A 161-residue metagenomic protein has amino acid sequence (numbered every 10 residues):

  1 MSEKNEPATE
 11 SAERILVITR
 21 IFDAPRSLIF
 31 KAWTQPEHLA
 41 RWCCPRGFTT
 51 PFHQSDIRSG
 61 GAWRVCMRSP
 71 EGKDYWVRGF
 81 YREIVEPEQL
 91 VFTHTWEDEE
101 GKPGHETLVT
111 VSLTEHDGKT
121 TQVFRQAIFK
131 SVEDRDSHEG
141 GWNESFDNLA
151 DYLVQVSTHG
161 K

Functional and structural regions predicted by a protein language model:
M1-T49: Hydrophobic ligand-binding cavity/cleft-lining segments
E13-T19, R26, A62, W76 (+3 more regions): Intrinsic-disorder/low-complexity, polar/charged segments enriched in Ser/Thr/Lys/Arg/Asp/Glu/Gln
V17, E37-D74: Short beta-edge strand/loop motif at the mouth of beta-sheet-based domains
R20, F52-S55, V77-E83, T107-T114: Hydrophobic/aromatic beta-strand elements that line small-molecule binding cavities or substrate pockets in beta-rich
R26-S27, D56-R58, R82-Q89, S112-T121: A short, structured loop/turn motif at beta-sheet edges
I29, L39, W63, Y81 (+4 more regions): Hydrophobic pocket/interface hotspot
F52, Y152-K161: Short, highly charged C-terminal tails/helix-capping segments
V91-E144: Beta-strand/loop substructures that line and gate deep hydrophobic ligand-binding cavities in soluble
